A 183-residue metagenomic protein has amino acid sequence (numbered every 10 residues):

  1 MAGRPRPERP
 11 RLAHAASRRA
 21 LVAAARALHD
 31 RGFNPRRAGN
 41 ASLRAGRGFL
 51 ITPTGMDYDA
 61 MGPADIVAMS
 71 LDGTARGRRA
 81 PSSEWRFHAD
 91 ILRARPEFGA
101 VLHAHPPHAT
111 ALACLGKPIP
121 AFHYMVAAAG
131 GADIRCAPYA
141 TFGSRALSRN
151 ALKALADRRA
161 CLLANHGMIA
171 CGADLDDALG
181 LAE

Functional and structural regions predicted by a protein language model:
A2-E183: Glycine-rich flexible loops
